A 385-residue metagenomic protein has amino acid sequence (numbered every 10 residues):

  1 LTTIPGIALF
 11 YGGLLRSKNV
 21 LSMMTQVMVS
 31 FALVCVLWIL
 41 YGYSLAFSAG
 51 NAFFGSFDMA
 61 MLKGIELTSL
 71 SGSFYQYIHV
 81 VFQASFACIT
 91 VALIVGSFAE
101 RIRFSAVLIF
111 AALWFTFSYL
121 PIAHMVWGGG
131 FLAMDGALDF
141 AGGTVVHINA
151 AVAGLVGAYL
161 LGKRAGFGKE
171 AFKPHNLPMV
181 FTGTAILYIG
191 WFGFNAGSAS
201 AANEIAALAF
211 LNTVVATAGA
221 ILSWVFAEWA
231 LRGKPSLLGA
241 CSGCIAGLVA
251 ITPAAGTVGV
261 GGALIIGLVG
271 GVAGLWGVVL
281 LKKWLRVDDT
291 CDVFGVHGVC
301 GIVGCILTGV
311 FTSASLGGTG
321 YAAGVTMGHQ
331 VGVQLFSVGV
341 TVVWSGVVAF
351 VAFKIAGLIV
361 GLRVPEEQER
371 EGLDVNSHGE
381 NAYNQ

Functional and structural regions predicted by a protein language model:
L1-Q385: Glycine- and aromatic-enriched membrane alpha-helices
